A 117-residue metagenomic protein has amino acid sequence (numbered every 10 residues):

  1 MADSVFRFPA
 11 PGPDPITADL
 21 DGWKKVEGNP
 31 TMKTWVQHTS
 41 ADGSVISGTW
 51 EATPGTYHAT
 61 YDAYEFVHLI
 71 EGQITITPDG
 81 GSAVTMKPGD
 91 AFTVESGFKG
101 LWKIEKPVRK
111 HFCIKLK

Functional and structural regions predicted by a protein language model:
M1-S44: A short, N-terminal "cap"/entry segment at the start of jelly-roll beta-barrel domains of the cupin/DSBH fold
G43-Y61, E95-S96: Conserved short histidine dyad/triad with adjacent acidic residue
S47-T49, F66, A91: Conserved hydrophobic/aromatic beta-strand scaffold that supports enzyme active sites
A52, D62-I76: Short, conserved beta-strand element in jelly-roll/cupin
A59, I76, K110-F112: Short hydrophobic/aromatic-rich beta-strand segments that constitute the beta-sheet cores of beta-sandwich/beta-barrel
T77-D79, K103: A generic structural motif
G80-G97: Short acidic-glycine-tyrosine-enriched beta hairpin
S96-K117: Ligand-binding loop in jelly-roll beta-barrel domains
